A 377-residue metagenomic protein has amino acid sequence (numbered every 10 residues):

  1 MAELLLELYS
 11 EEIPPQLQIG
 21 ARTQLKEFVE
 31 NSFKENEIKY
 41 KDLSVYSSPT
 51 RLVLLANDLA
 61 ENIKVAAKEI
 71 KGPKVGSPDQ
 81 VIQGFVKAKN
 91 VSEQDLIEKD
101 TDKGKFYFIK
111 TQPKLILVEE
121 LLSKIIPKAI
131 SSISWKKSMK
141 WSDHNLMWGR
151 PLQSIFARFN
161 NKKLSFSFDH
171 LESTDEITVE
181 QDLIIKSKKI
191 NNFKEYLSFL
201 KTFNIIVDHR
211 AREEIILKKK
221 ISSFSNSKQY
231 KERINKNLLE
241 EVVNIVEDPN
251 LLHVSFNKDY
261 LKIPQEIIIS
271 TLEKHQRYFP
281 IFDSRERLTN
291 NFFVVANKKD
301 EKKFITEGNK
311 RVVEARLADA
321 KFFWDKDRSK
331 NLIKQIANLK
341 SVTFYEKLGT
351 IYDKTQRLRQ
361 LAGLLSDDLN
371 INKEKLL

Functional and structural regions predicted by a protein language model:
M1-E3, Y40-K41, T50-R51, I155 (+5 more regions): Non-catalytic regulatory/linker segments of enzymes
A2-I268, E286: Long, basic N-terminal domains or extensions that often function in RNA/ssDNA interaction or organelle/cellular
E7-P15, T111-Q112, K201-I206, S222-N226 (+4 more regions): Glycine- and acidic
L121, M147, I234, T271 (+4 more regions): Non-transmembrane, amphipathic alpha-helical segments
E266, E273-R287, N291-K299, E307 (+2 more regions): Alpha-helical phosphate/pyrophosphate-handling elements in metalloenzyme active cores
R285-T289, D327-K340: Active-site-adjacent bridging/hinge elements
F304-D319, K334: Switch/coupling subdomain of P-loop NTPase systems
